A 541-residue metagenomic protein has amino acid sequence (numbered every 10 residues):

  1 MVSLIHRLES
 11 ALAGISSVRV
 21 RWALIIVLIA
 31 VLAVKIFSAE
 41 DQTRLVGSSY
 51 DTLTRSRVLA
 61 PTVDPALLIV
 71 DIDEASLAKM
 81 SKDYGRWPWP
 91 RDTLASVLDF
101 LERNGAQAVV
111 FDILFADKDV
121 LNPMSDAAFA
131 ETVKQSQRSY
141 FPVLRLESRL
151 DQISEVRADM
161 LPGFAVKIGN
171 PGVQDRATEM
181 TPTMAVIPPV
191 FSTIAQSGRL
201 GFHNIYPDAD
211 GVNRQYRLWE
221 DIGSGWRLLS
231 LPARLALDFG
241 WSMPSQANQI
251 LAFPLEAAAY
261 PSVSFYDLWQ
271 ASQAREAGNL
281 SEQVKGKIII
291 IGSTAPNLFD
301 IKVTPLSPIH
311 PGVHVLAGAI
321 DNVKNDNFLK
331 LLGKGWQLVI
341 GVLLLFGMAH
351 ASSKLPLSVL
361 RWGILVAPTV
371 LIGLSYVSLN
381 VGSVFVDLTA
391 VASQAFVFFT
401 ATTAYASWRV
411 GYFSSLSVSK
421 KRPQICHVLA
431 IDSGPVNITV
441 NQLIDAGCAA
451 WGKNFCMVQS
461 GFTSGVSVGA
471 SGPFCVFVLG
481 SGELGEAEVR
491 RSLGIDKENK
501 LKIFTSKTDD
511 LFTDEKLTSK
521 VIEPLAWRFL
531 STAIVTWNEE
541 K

Functional and structural regions predicted by a protein language model:
V2-P244, V284-S353: Non-transmembrane functional regions of envelope-associated proteins
H350-V384: Hydrophobic transmembrane alpha-helices
G382, L388-P423: Juxtamembrane or sensor-core-proximal signal-transducing alpha helices that couple sensory domains to cytosolic
W408-C456: Membrane-proximal helical linkers
A430-P435, V476-E483, S506-K507: Short beta-strand-to-loop capping motifs
P435-V440, E483-V489: Short, conserved charged micro-motifs
C448-E483: Conserved helix-loop-beta segment at the catalytic/binding core of cyclic-nucleotide signaling proteins
G485-D496, F504-K541: Catalytic-core segments of nucleotide cyclases and related cyclic-nucleotide turnover enzymes
